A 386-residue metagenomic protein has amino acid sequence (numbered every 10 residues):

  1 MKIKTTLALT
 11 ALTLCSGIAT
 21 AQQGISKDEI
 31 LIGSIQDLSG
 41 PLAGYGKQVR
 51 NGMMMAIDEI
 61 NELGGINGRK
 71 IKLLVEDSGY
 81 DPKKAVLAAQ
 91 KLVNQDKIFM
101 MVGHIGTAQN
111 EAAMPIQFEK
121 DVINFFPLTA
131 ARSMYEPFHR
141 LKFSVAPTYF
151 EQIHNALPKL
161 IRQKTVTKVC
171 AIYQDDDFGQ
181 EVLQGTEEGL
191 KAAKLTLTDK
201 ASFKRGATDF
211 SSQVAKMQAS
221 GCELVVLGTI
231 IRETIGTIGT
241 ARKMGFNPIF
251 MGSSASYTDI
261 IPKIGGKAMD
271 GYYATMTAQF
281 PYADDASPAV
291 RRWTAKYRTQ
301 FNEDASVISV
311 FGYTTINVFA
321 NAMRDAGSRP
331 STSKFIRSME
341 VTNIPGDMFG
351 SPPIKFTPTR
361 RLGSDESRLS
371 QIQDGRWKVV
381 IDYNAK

Functional and structural regions predicted by a protein language model:
K2-I3, L7-T10, A21-K386: Extracytosolic ligand-binding ectodomains
C15-I18: N-terminal signal peptide c-region/cleavage motif recognized by signal peptidases
